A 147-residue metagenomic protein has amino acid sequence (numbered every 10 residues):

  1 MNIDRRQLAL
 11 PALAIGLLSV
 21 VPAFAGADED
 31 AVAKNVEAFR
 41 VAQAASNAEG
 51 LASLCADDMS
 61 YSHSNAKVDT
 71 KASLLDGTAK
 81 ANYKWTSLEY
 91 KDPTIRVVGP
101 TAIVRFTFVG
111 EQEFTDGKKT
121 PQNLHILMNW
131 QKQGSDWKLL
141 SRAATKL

Functional and structural regions predicted by a protein language model:
N2-D4, L10-D58: Short, low-complexity N-terminal intrinsically disordered segments enriched in polar/charged residues
D4, S62, D69, T120 (+1 more regions): Generic structural signal for well-ordered beta-strand positions
G26-A33, A45, N65-D69, T120-L124: Soluble non-cytosolic domains of exported or imported proteins
N47-T86: N-terminal, post-signal-peptide region of Sec/Tat-exported proteins
C55, N65, E89, T94 (+3 more regions): A mature extracytoplasmic/lumenal domain signature
S60, D76-K118: Surface-exposed, charged secondary-structure patches
I103, N123-L147: Short beta-strand edge/turn micro-motifs at domain boundaries
